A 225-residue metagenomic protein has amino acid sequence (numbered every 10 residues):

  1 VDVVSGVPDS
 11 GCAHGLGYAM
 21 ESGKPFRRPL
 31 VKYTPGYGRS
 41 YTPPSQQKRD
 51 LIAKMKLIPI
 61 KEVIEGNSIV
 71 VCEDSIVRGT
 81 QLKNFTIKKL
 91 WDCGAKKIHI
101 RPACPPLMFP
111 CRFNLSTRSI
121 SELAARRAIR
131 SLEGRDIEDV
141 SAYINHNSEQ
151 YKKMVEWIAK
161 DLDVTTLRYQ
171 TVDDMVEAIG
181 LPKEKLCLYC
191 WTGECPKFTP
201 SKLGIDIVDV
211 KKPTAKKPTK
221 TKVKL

Functional and structural regions predicted by a protein language model:
V1-L225: PRPP-associated nucleotide enzymes
